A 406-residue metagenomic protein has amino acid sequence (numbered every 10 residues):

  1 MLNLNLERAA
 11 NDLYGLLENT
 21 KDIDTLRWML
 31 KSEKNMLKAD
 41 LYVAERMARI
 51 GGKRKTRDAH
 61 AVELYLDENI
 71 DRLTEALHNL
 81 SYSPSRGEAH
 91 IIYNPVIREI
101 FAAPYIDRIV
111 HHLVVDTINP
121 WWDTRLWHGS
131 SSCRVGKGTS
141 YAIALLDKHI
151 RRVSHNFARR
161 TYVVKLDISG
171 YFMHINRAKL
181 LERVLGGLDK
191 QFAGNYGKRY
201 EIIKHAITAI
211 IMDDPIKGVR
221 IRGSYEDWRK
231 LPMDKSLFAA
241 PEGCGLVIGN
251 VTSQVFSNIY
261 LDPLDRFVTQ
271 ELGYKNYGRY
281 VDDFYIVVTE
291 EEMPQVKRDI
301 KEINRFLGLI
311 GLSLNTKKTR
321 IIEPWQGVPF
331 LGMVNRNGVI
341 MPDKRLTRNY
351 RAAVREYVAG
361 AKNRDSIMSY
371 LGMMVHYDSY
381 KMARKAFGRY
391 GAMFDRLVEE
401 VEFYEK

Functional and structural regions predicted by a protein language model:
M1, A103-P104, H112, R229-G243 (+4 more regions): Right-hand nucleic-acid polymerase module
M1-D71: Non-catalytic, polymerase-adjacent accessory regions of viral genome-replication enzymes
G52-H60, S85-I109, R125-K137, D214 (+1 more regions): Short, conserved non-catalytic motifs in the polymerase core
S85-G87, G278-D282, T316-T319: Short Gly/Ser/Thr- and Asp/Glu-enriched loop/turn motifs at secondary-structure junctions
V115-N176: Active-site-proximal segment of RNA-dependent polymerases
S154-V281, I286-D299: Conserved polymerase palm-domain catalytic core
L188-F192, I303-L312: A common structural junction motif
